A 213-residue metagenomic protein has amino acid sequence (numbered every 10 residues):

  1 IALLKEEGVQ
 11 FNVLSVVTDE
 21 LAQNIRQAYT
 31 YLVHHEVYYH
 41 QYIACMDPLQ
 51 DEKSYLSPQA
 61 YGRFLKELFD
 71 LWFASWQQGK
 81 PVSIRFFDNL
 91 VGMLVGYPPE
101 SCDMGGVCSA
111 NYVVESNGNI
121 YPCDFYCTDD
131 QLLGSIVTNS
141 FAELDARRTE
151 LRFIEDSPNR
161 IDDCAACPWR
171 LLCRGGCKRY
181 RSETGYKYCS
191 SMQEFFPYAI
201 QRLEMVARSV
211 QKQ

Functional and structural regions predicted by a protein language model:
A2, E6-V107, V113-S116, C127-I136: Radical SAM enzyme [4Fe-4S]-AdoMet core and its adjacent flexible, acidic and glycine-rich loops/tails across
C127-Q213: Flexible mid-to-C-terminal extensions adjoining Fe-S/redox cofactors in radical SAM and related proteins
